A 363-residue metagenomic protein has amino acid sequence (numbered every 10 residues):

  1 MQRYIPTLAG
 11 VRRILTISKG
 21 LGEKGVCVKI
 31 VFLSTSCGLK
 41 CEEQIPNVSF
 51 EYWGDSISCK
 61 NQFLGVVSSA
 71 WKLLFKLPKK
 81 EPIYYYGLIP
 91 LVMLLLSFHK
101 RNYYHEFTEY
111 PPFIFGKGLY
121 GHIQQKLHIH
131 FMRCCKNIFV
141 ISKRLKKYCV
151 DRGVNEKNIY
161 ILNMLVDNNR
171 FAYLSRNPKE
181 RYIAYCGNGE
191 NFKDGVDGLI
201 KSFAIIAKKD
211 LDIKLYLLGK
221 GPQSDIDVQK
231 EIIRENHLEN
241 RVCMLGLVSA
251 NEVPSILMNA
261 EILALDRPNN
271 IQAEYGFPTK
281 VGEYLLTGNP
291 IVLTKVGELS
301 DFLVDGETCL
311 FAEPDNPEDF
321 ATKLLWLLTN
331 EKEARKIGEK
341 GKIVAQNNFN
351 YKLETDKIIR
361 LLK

Functional and structural regions predicted by a protein language model:
T7, S36-G38, G65-K72, P82-F107 (+3 more regions): An aromatic- and histidine-rich active-site surface loop
T16-K19, A70-P78, L91-L94, F98 (+3 more regions): Membrane-proximal helix-turn-helix segments that form the acceptor-binding/catalytic region of lipid-linked
S36, C186, K214-Q229: Glycosyltransferase donor-sugar binding loop
F139, S175-F203, Y216: Conserved donor-binding/catalytic core segment of Leloir-type glycosyltransferases
R144, L165: Carbohydrate-associated surface elements
G219, D227-P254: Nucleotide-activated donor-binding/catalytic signature segment of Leloir-type glycosyltransferases, i.e., the conserved
S255-E274, N289: Acidic donor-binding loop of glycosyltransferase active sites
D305-G306, L310-P317, W326-K332: Conserved acidic donor-binding segment of nucleotide-sugar-dependent glycosyltransferases
